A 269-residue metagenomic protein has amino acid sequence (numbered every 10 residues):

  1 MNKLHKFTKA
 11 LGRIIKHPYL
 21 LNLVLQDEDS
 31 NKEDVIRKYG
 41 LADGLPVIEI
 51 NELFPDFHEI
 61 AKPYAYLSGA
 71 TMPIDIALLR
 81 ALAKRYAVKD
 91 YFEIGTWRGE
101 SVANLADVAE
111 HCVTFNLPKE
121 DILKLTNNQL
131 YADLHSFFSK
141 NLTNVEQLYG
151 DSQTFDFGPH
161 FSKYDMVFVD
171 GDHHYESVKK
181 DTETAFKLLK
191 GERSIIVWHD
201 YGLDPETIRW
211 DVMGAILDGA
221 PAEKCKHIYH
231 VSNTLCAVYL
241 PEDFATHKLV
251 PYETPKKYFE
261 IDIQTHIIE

Functional and structural regions predicted by a protein language model:
M1-P63, T246-E269: Membrane-proximal basic amphipathic "stem/tether" segments
P63-A65, I76-E269: S-adenosylmethionine/decaboxylated-SAM
S68: ATP/Mg2+ or Mg2+-diphosphate-binding catalytic cores that bind nucleotide phosphates or diphosphates via glycine-rich
T71: Residue-level marker of regulatory loop/turn positions in helix-turn-helix DNA-binding domains and in histidine
